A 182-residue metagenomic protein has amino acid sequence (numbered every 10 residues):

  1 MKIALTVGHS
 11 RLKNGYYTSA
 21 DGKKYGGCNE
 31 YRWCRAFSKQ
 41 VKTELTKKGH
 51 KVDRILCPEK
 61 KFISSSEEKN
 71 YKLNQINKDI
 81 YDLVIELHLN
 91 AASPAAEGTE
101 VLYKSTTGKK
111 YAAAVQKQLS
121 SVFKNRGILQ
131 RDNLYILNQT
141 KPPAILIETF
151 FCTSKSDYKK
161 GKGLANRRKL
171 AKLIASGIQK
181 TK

Functional and structural regions predicted by a protein language model:
M1-E67, Y71: Active-site histidine-acidic residue metal-binding/catalytic motifs, centered on HxH/HExxH-like signatures
A4-T6, Q75, D79, V84-L89 (+1 more regions): Active-site-adjacent mobile loop/cap segments within catalytic or ligand-binding domains
L12-N29, N90-A114, Q118: A short, glycine/acidic-enriched catalytic loop
C28-A36, S105-K110, G161-K169: Soluble non-cytosolic domains of exported or imported proteins
S38, K42, L73, G98-T99 (+3 more regions): Extracytoplasmic/secreted envelope proteins and their assembly/folding machinery, especially bacterial periplasmic
K39-H50, N77-Y81, Q116-K124, A175 (+1 more regions): Sec-exported extracytoplasmic/periplasmic mature domains
I55-P58, K104, R131: Conserved beta-strand termini and adjacent loop/short-helix elements that scaffold enzyme active sites in alpha/beta
I63-S66, F123-T140: Short catalytic/ligand-gating loop segments at beta-alpha or beta-beta junctions within enzyme catalytic domains
